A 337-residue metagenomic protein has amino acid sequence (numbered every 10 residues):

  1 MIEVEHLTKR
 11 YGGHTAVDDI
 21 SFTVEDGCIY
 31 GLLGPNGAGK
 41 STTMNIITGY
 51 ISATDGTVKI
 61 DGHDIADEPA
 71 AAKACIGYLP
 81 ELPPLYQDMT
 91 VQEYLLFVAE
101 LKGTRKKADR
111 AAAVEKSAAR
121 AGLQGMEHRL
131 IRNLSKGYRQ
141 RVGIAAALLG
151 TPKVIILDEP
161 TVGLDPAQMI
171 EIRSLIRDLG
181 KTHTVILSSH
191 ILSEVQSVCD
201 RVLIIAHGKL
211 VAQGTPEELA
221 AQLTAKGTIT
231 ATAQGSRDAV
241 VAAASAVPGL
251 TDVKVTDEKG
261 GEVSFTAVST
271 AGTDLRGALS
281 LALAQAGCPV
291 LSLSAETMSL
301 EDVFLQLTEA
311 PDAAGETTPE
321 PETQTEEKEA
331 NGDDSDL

Functional and structural regions predicted by a protein language model:
I2-V4, K9-H207, V211-A212: ABC transporter nucleotide-binding domains
K102, V202, L223, G227 (+4 more regions): Conserved NTP-handling cores and scaffolds of large molecular machines
V114, N133, K259-G260, M298: Positions that flank functional sites
G122, L250-V255, P289-S294: A short linear hydrophobic-aromatic micro-motif
R173-T270: ABC transporter nucleotide-binding domain
T270-L337: C-terminal coupling/interaction segments
